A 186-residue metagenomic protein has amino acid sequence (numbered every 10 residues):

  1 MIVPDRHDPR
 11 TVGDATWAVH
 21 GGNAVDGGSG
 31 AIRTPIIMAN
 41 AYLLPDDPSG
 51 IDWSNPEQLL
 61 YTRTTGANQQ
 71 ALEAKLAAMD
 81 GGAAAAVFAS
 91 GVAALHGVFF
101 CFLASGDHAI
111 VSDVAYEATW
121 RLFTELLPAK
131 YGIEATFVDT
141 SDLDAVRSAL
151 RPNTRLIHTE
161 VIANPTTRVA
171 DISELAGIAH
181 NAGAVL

Functional and structural regions predicted by a protein language model:
I2-G66, A74: N-terminal "arm"/small-domain region of PLP-dependent enzymes with the aminotransferase-like
G30, L76, A94, A109 (+3 more regions): Buried hydrophobic positions in well-ordered alpha/beta secondary-structure cores of metabolic enzymes
A41-H96, A118-L126: Conserved N-terminal alpha-helix of the aminotransferase class I/II PLP-enzyme fold
M79-A83, L103-G106, P152: Short helix-loop-beta connector
C101-T119, V138-D139: Conserved PLP-anchoring active-site segment centered on the Schiff-base-forming lysine
Y116-E117, L143-A145, I162-R168: Short, small-residue-enriched loops and turns at beta-alpha junctions that line or gate enzyme active sites
L126-S141: A glycine-rich helix N-cap at a beta->alpha junction
R151, L156, V169-L186: Catalytic PLP-binding core of fold-type I/II PLP enzymes
